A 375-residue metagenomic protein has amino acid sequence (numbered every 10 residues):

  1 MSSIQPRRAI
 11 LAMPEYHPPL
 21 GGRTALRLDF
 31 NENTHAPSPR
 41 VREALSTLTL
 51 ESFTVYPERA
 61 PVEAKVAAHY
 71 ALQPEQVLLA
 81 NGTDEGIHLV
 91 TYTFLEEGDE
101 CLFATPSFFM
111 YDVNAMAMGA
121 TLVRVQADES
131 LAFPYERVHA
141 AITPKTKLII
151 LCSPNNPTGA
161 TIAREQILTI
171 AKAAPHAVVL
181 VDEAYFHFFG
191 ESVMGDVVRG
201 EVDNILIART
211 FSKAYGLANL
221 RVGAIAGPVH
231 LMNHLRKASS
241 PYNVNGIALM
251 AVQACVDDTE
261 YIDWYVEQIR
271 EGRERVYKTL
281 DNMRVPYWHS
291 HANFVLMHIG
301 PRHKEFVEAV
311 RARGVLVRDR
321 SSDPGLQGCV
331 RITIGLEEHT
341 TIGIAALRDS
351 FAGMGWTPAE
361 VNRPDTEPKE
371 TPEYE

Functional and structural regions predicted by a protein language model:
S2-G82, L89, E375: N-terminal small-domain helix-loop-helix segment of the aminotransferase-like
Q73-V77, E97-E100, K145, E183 (+2 more regions): Short acidic capping loops at alpha-helix termini that bridge into adjacent secondary structure
T93-L151: PLP-dependent aminotransferase-like
Y135-P144, P157-V179, E183-L217: Active-site pre-lysine segment of PLP-dependent enzymes
E165, A309-R313, S322-E375: PLP-dependent enzyme catalytic core of the Aspartate aminotransferase-like
N204-W288: PLP-dependent aminotransferase class I/II
I269-R270, D281-R313, V330, D365-E375: Conserved PLP-binding catalytic core of the aspartate aminotransferase-like
